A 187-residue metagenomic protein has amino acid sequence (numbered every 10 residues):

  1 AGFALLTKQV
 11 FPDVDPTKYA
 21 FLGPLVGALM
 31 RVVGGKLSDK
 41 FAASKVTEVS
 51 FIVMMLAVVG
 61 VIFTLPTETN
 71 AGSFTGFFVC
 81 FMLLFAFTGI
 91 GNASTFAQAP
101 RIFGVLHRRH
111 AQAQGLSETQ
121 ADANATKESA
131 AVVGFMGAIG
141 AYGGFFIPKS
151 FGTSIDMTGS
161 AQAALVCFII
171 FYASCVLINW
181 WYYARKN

Functional and structural regions predicted by a protein language model:
A1-A28, G89-N92, F96-A97, I147-P148 (+1 more regions): Extracytoplasmic gate region of multi-pass secondary transporters
P12-G23, S73, F77, S129 (+1 more regions): Juxtamembrane helix-start elements in MFS-like secondary transporters
M30-A43: Helix-to-loop junctions at the C-terminal end of transmembrane segments in multipass secondary transporters
S44-T95: C-terminal transmembrane helical hairpin of 12-TM major facilitator-type secondary transporters
I90-Q120: Intracellular juxtamembrane helix-capping segments at the cytosolic ends of symmetry-related transmembrane helices
A113-M157: A late C-terminal transmembrane helix in Major Facilitator Superfamily
S150-F171: A membrane-interface helix-boundary motif in multi-pass transporters
V166-N187: Multi-pass alpha-helical transporter architecture, strongest for 12-TM Major Facilitator/SLC carriers used
